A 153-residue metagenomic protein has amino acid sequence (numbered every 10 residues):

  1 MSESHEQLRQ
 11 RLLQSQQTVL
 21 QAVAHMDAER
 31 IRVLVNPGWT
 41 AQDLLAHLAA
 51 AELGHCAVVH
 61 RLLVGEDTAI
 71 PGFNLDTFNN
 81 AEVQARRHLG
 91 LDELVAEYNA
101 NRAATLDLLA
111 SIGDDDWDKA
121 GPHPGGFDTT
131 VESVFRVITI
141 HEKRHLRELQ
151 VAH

Functional and structural regions predicted by a protein language model:
S2-A28, A50-R61, R136-I140: Alpha-helical bundle segments that constitute or directly flank the non-heme di-iron/ferroxidase center
S2-L12, G38-L45, L91-V95, V131-F135: Amphipathic, non-membrane alpha-helical segments in soluble helical-bundle scaffolds
E6-R9, Q21-H25, A46, A69-P71 (+1 more regions): Short acidic/polar alpha-helix capping motifs at helix-coil junctions
R9, L20, Q42-L45, C56 (+4 more regions): Non-transmembrane alpha-helical segments in soluble domains of secreted/periplasmic/extracellular proteins
R11, S15, N79-D118, R136: Acidic/histidine-rich alpha-helical segments that form the ligand environment of transition-metal centers
V19-A22, M26, I112-D115, A152: A short secondary-structure junction motif
I31-T77, L106, W117-H153: Short, contiguous alpha-helical
